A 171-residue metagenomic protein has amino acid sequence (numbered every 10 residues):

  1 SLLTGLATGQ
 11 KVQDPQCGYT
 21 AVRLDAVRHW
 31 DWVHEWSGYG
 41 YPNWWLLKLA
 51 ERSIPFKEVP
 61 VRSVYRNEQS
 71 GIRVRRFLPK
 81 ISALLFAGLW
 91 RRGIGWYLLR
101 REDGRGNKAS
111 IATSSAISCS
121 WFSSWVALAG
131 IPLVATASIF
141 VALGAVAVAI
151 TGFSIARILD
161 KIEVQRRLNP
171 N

Functional and structural regions predicted by a protein language model:
S1-G5, Q16: Acidic/His-rich active-site region of diverse nucleotide-sugar glycosyltransferases
T8-G9, G130: Short helix-capping/hinge motifs at transmembrane helix termini and TM-loop junctions
Q10-K11, Y19-L99: Catalytic donor/gating beta->alpha subdomain of glycosyltransferases that bind UDP-sugars
Q13-D14, P132: Short hydrophobic "helix-edge" motifs at membrane interfaces and signal-peptide entry regions
R101-N171: Membrane-embedded multi-pass helical conduit in multi-pass membrane proteins, especially envelope-biosynthetic
